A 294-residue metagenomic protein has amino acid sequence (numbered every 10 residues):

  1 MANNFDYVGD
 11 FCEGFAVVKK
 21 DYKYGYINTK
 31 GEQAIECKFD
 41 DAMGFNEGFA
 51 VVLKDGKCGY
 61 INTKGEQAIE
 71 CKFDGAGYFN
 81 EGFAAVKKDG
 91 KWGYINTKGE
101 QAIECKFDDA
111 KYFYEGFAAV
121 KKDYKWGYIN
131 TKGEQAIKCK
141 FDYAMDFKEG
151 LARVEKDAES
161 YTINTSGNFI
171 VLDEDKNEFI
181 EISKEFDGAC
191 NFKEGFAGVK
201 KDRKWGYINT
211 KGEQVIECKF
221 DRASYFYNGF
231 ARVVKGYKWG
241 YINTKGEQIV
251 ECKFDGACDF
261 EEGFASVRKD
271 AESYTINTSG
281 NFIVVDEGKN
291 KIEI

Functional and structural regions predicted by a protein language model:
M1-I294: Residue-level detector of conserved, function-critical positions
